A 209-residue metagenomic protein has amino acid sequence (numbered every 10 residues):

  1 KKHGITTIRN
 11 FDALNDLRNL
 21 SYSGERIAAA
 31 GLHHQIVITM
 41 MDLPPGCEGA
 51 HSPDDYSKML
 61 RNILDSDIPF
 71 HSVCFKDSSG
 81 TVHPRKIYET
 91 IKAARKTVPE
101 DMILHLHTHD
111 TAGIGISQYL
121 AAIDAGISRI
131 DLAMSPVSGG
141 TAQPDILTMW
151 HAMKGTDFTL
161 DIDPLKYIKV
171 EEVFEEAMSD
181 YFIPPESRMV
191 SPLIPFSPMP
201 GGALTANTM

Functional and structural regions predicted by a protein language model:
K1-R9, A13-M209: Catalytic cores and adjacent flexible loops of soluble metabolic enzymes that perform enolate/carbanion chemistry on
